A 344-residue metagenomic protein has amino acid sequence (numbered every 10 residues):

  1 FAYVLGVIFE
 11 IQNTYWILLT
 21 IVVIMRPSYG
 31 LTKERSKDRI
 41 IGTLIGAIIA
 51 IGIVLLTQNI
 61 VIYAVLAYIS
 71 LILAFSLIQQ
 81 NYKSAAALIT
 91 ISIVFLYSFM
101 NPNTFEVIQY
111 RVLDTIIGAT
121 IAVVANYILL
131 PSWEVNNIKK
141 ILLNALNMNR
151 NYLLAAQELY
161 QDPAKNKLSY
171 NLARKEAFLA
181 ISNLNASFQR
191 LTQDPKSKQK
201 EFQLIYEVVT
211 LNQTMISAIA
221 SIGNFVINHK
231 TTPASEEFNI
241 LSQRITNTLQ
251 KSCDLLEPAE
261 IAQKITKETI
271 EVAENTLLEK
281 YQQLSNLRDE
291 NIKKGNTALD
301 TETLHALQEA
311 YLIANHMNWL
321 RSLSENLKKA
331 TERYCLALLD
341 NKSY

Functional and structural regions predicted by a protein language model:
A2-V7, I11-Y29, T43-I48, A64-L129: Pore- and pathway-forming membrane helices of multi-pass small-molecule/ion transporters and channels
V4, I8, N144-N147, N151-K198 (+1 more regions): Long, hydrophobic alpha-helical segments that serve as membrane-spanning/inserting helices
L5-I17, I78-L88, E201, I205-T214 (+1 more regions): Short, low-complexity cationic-aromatic patches
I11, L55-N59, Q80, P102 (+3 more regions): Transmembrane helix-loop junctions in multipass membrane proteins, especially transporters and channels
N13, L55-A67, E158: Hydrophobic alpha-helical transmembrane segments
P27-R39, I51, L55, F75 (+3 more regions): A cross-kingdom feature marking solvent-exposed beta-strand/loop segments within repeated, beta-rich binding/scaffold
T120, L130-N149, Y160: Canonical alpha-helical transmembrane segment with a positive-inside/aromatic-interface signature
P195-I227: Active-site segments that bind and position negatively charged phosphate/pyrophosphate groups
